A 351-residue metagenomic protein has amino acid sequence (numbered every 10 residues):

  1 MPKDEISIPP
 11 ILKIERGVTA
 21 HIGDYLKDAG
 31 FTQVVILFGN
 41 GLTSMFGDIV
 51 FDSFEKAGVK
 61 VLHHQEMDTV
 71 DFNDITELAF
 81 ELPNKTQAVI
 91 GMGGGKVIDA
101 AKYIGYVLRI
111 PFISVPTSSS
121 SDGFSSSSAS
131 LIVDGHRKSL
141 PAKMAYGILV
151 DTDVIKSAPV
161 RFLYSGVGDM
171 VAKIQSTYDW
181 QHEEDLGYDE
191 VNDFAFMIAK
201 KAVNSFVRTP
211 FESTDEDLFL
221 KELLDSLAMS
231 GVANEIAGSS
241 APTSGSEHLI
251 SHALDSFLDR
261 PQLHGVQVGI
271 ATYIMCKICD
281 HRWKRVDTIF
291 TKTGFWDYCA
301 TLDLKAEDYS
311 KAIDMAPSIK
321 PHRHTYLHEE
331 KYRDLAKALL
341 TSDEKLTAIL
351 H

Functional and structural regions predicted by a protein language model:
M1-A88: ATP/NTP phosphate-donor binding region
D4-E5, A29, E81-N84, G105 (+6 more regions): Solvent-exposed alpha-helices and their adjacent loops that cap or buttress functional pockets in soluble metabolic
S44-F46, K96-K102, S121-F124, T243 (+1 more regions): Short glycine/serine/threonine-rich phosphate/pyrophosphate-binding segments that cradle anionic phosphate groups
L82-I104, L108-S119: A short, small-residue-rich loop immediately preceding and capping a beta-strand
V107-A202: A glycine/threonine-rich phosphate-anchoring loop and its flanking beta-alpha core in nucleotide/phosphate-binding
M170, D280-H351: C-terminal charged capping/lid subdomain of soluble metabolic enzymes
F194-A300, L304: Active-site segments that bind and position negatively charged phosphate/pyrophosphate groups
